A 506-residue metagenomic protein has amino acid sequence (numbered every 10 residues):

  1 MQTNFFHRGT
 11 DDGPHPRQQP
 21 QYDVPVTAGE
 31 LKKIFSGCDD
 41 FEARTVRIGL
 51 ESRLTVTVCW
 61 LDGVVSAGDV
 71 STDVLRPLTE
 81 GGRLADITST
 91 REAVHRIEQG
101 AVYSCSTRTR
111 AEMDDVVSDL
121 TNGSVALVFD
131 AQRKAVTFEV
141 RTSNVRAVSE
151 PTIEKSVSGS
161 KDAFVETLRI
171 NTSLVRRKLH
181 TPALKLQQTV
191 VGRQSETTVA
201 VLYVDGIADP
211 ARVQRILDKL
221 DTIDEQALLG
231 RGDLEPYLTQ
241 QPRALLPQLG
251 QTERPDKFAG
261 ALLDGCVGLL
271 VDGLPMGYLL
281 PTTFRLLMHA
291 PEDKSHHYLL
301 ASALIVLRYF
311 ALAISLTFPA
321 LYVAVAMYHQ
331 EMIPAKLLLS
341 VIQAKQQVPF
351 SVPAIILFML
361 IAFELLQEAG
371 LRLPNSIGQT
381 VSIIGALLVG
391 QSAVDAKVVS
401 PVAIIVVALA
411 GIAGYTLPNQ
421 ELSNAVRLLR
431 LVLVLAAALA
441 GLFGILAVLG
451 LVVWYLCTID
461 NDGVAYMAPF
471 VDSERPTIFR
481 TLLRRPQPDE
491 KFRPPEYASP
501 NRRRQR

Functional and structural regions predicted by a protein language model:
M1-T317, A335, L456-R506: Membrane-embedded alpha-helical signal segments
S315-A324, E331-R506: Generic detector of multi-pass transmembrane helix bundles and their immediately adjacent loops in polytopic membrane
